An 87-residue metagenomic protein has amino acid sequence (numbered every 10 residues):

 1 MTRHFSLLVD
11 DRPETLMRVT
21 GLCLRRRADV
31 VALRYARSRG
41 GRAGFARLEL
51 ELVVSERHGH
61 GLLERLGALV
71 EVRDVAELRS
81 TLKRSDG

Functional and structural regions predicted by a protein language model:
M1-G87: A conserved regulatory-domain signal marking ACT and ACT-like small-molecule sensing domains and adjacent regulatory
